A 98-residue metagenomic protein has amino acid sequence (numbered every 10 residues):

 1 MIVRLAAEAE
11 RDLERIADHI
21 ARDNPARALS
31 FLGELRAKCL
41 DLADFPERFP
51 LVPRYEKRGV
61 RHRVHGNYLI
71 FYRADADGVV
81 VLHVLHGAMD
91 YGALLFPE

Functional and structural regions predicted by a protein language model:
M1-G33: Arg/Lys-rich, positively charged N-terminal/basic patches that mediate binding to nucleic acids
A17, R36-A43: Structural signal for well-ordered, non-membrane alpha-helices
A17-I20, P46, H83-L85, L95: Short, flexible helix/strand-to-coil boundary loops that buttress conserved ligand/catalytic motifs in alpha/beta
P25, L40, D44-R48, Y68 (+1 more regions): Generic structural signal for secondary-structure transition and capping sites
L29-S30, P50-P53, A93: Short, hydrophobic secondary-structure boundary micro-motifs
A37, E47-D77: Basic/aromatic recognition patch in beta-strand/loop cores that engages polyanionic ligands
H65, R73-E98: Enriched for short, Lys/Arg-rich terminal
